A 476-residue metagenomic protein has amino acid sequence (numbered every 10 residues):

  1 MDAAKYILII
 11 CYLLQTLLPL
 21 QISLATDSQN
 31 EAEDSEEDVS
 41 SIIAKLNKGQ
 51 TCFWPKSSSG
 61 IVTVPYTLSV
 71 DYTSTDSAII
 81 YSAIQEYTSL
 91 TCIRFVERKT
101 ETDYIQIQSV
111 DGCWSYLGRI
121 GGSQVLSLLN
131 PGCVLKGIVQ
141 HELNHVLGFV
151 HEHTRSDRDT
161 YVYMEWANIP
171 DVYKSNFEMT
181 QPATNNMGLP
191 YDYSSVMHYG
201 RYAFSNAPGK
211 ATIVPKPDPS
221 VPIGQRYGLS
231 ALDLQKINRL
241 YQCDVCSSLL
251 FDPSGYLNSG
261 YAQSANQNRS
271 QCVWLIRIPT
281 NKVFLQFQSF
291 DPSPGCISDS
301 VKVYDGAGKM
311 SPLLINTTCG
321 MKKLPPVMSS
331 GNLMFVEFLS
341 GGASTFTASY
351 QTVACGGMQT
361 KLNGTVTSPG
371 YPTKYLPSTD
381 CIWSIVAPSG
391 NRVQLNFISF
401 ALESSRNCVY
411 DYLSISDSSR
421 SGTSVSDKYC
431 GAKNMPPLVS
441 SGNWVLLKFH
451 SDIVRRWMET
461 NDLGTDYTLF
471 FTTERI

Functional and structural regions predicted by a protein language model:
D2-D76, S82-Q85, S89-C92, S205-T212 (+2 more regions): Disordered inhibitory propeptide/activation segment of secreted metzincin zinc metalloprotease zymogens, centered on
A3-Y6, A25, A231, L240-I476: Domain-level representation of secreted and single-pass membrane ectodomains enriched in extracellular protease systems
Y6, D76-A83, L135-V139, S230-D233 (+2 more regions): Alpha-helical interaction elements in eukaryotic regulators
I42-K48, C52, K56-G60, T67-Y202: Metzincin-family zinc-dependent endopeptidase catalytic domain
C52, D76-S82, K174-T180, A207-V221 (+2 more regions): Short, polar loop/linker segments at the starts of domains and inter-domain junctions
P55-K56, D171-P253: Extracellular (secreted or membrane-anchored) zinc-dependent metallopeptidases, primarily metzincins but also closely
S57-P65, I120-G121, T212-S220, K282-F284 (+1 more regions): Surface-exposed beta-strand-to-loop junctions that form interaction patches on eukaryotic regulatory domains
Y66-V70, L128-N130, F287, S399 (+1 more regions): Short glycine-centered, acidic/aromatic-flanked micro-motifs in structured strand/loop junctions that mark active-site
